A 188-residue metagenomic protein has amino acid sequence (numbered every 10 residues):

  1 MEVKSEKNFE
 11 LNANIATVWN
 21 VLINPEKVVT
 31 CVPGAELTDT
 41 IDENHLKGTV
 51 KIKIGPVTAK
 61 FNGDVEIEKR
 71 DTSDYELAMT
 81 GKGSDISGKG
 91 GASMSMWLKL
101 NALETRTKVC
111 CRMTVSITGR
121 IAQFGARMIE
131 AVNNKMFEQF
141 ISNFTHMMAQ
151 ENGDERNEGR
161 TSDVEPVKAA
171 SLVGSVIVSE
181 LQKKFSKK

Functional and structural regions predicted by a protein language model:
M1, T40, G55-F61, G88-A92 (+1 more regions): A generic structural micro-feature
M1-H45, T49, V167-K188: Hydrophobic ligand-binding cavity/cleft-lining segments
E2-S5, K51-G55, D64-E68, Y75-E76 (+3 more regions): Extended beta-strand/beta-hairpin segments
V18-L22, V28, I67, C111 (+1 more regions): Hydrophobic pocket/interface hotspot
V28, K53, V57, I117-R120: Glycine-rich, flexible loop/turn motifs
T40-S84: Glycine-rich portal/gate segments that line the openings of hydrophobic small-molecule binding cavities
K69, G83-A131: Beta-strand/loop substructures that line and gate deep hydrophobic ligand-binding cavities in soluble
R120-R156, A170: A conserved amphipathic terminal alpha-helix motif
